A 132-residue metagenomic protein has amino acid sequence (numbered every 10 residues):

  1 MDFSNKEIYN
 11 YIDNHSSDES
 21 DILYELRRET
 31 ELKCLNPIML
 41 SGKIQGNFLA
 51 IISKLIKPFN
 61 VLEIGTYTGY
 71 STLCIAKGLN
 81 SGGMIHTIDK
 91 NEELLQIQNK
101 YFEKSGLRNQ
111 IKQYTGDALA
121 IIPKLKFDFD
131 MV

Functional and structural regions predicted by a protein language model:
M1-S20, C34: N-terminal auxiliary segments of SAM/dcSAM-dependent transferases
I8, I22, Q45-F48: Short N-terminal amphipathic alpha-helix/helix-capping patch enriched in small hydrophobics with frequent Ser/Thr
N14, N36-P37, E63, H86: Conserved short-loop catalytic and cofactor-binding motifs
S17-D18, C34-N47: Conserved SAM-binding loop and adjacent beta-strand
L26: Beta-strand-loop-alpha "switch" segments that mediate conformational coupling across diverse proteins
K33-C34, G83: Short amphipathic alpha-helical segments at helix-loop
K43-V132: S-adenosylmethionine/decaboxylated-SAM
